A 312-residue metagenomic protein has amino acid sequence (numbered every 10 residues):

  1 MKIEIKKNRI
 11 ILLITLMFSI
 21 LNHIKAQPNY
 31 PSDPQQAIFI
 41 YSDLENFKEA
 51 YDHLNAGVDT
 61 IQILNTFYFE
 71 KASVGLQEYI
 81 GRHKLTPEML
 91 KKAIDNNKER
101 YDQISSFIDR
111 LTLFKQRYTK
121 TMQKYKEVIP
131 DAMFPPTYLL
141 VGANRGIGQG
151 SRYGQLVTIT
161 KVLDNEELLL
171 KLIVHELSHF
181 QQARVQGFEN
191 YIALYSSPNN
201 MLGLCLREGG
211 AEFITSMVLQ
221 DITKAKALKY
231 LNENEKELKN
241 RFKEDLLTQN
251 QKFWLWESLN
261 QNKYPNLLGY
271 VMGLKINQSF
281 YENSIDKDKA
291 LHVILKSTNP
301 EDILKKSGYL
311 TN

Functional and structural regions predicted by a protein language model:
M1-P31: Bacterial Sec-dependent N-terminal signal peptides
Q27-P87: N-terminal mature-domain "stem" immediately C-terminal to a signal peptide or N-terminal signal-anchor/transmembrane
N29-D43, A50-Y51, A193-K239, L310: Post-HExxH zinc-binding segment in Zn-dependent metallohydrolases
L44, T119-M122, E208-T215, L274-N277 (+2 more regions): Extracytoplasmic/secreted envelope proteins and their assembly/folding machinery, especially bacterial periplasmic
F47-G57, E70, K124-A132, F180 (+6 more regions): Structured segments of extracytoplasmic/periplasmic soluble domains in secreted or envelope-associated proteins
N65-A72, L139-G146, K296-T298: Acidic helix-start/capping segments at beta-turn-to-alpha-helix junctions
L90-L228: Acidic/His-rich structured neighborhood in mature extracellular/periplasmic domains
R241-N312: Pan-zinc metallopeptidase signature
